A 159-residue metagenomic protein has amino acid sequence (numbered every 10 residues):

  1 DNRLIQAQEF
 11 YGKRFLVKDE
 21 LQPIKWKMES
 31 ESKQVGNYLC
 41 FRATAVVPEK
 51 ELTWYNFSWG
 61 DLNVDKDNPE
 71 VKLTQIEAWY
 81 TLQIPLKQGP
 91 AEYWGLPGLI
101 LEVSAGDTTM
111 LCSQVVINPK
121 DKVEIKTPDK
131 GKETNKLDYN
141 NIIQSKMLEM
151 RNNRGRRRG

Functional and structural regions predicted by a protein language model:
D1-G159: Extended soluble regions of mature proteins
